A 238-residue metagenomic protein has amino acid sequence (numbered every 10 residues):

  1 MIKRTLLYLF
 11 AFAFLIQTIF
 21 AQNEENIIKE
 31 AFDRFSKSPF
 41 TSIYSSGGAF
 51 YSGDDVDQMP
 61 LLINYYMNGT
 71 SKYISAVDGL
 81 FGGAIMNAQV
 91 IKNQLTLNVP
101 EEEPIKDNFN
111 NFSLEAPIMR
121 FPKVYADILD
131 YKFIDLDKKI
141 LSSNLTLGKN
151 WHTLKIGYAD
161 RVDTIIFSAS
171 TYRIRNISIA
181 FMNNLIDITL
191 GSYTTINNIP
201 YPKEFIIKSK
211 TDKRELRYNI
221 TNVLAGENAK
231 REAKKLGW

Functional and structural regions predicted by a protein language model:
M1-L9: Bacterial N-terminal signal peptides that target proteins for export
Y8-Q17: Bacterial N-terminal signal peptides
Q17-T70, K235-W238: N-terminal leader/targeting segments and the immediate start of mature chains
Q22-E30, L97-D163, K234-W238: Flexible, processing/modification-adjacent segments and terminal tails in exported/periplasmic/extracellular proteins
G48-D54, G79-G82, E102, M182 (+2 more regions): Hydrophobic lipid-interacting interfaces of membrane-associated proteins
L62-M67, A88, K92, T189-T195: Extended lipid/amphipathic-ligand handling interfaces
T70-K106: Mid-chain, structured segments of secreted extracytoplasmic proteins
S143-G237: Gly/Pro-enriched, hydrophobic low-complexity segments that function as extracytoplasmic propeptides/linkers
